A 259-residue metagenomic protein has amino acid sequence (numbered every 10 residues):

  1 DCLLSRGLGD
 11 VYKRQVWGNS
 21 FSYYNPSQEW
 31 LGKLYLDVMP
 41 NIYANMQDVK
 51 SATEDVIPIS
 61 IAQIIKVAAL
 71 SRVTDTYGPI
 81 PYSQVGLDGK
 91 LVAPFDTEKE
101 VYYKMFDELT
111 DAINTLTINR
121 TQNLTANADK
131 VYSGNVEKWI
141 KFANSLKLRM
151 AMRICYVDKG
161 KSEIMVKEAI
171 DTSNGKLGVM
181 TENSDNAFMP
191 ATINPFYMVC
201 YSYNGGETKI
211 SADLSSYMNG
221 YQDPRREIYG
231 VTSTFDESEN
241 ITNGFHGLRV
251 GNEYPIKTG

Functional and structural regions predicted by a protein language model:
D1-Y12: Single conserved hydrophobic/aromatic residue that forms the stacking wall/gate of nucleotide- or nucleobase-binding
K13-I65, A69-G259: Structured, solvent-exposed acidic/aromatic patches
